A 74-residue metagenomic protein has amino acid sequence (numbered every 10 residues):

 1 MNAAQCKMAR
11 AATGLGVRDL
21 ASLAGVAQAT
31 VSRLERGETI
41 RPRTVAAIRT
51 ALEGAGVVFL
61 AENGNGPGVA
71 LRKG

Functional and structural regions predicted by a protein language model:
A4-D19: Short basic helix-loop element that most often maps to the first helix and adjoining turn of HTH DNA-binding modules
C6, L20-A21, V31-L34: Conserved hydrophobic/aromatic packing and binding residues within compact polymer-binding modules
A11, S22, R36: Alpha-helical residues within the helix-turn-helix
D19, L34, R41, G54: Major-groove DNA-recognition helix of helix-turn-helix-type DNA-binding domains
G25-I40: Recognition helix of helix-turn-helix/homeodomain-like DNA-binding domains that insert into the DNA major groove
P42-L60: DNA major-groove recognition helix of helix-turn-helix/homeodomain DNA-binding modules
V57-G74: Helix-turn-helix/homeodomain-like alpha-helical modules used for DNA recognition and transcription-factor dimerization
